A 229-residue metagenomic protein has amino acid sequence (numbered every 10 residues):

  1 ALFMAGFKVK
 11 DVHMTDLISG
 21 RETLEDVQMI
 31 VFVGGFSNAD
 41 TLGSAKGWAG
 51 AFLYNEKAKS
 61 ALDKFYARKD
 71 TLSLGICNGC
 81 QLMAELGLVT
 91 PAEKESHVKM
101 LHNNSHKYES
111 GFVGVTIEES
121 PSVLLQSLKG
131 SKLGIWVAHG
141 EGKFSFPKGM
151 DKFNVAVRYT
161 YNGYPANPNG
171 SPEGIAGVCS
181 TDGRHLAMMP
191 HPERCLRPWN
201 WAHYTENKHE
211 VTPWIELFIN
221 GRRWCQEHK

Functional and structural regions predicted by a protein language model:
A1-E95, L101-E109, T116, P147-K148 (+2 more regions): N-terminal beta1-alpha1 cap of cysteine-dependent amidohydrolase-like domains
S37-N38, Q81, P121-L124, E141-S145 (+2 more regions): Short, acidic Gly/Pro/Ser/Thr-rich loop/turn segments
K64-A67, Q126, V178-T181: A short acidic-Thr-Gly-centered motif at the start of a beta-strand
K69-D70, S131, G183: Alpha-helical hydrophobic/aromatic positions enriched in membrane-embedded helices and signal peptides
S73-L74, I135, A187: Residue-level signal for helical boundary/lining positions with a hydrophobic bias
I76, A138, P190: Single, functionally critical "micro-switch" positions that shape active/binding sites and transmembrane helices
L88-A176: Pocket-forming structural segment of enzyme catalytic cores
I175-Y204: A glycine-centered loop/beta-turn motif at secondary-structure junctions
